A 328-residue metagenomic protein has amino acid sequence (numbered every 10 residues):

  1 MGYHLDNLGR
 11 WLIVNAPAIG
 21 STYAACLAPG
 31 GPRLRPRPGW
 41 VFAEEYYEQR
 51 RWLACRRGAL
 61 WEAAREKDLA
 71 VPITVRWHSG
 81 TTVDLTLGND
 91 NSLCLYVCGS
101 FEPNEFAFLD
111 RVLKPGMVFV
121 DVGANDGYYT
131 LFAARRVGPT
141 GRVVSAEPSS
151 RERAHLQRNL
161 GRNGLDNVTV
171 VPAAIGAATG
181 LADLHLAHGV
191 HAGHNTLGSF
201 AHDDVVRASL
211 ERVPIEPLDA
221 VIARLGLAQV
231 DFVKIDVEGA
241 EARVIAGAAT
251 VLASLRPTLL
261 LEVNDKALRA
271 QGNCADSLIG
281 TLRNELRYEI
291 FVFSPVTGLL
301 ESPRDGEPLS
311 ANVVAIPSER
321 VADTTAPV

Functional and structural regions predicted by a protein language model:
M1-V328: Phosphate/nucleotide-binding beta-alpha loop and adjacent structural elements of enzyme active sites
